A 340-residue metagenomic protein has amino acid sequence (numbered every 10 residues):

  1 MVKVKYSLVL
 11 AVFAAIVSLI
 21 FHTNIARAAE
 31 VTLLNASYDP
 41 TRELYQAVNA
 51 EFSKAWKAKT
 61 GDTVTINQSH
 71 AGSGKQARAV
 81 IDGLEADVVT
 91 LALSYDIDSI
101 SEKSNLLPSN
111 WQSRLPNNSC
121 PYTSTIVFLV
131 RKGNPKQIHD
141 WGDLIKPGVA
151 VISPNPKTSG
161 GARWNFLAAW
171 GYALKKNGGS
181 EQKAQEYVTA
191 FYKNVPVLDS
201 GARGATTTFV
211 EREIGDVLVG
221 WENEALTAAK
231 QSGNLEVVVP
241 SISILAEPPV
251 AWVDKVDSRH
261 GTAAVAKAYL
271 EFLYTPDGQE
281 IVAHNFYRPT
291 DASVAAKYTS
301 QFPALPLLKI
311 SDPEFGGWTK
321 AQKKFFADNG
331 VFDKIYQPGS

Functional and structural regions predicted by a protein language model:
M1-Y6: N-terminal secretory signal peptides that target proteins for export/translocation
V9-H22: Bacterial N-terminal signal peptides
R27-K103, S113-L115, W221: Early extracytoplasmic/lumenal segment of secretory-pathway proteins
A28, D257-S340: Extracellular/periplasmic juxtamembrane helices and adjacent flexible linkers that interface with membrane partners
P40-E43, E51, S73-Q76, S94-D98 (+6 more regions): Solvent-exposed loop/turn segments at secondary-structure junctions within structured extracellular/periplasmic domains
G83-T90, G148-A150, R212-V217: Alpha-to-beta junction loops
S101-K175: A conserved helix-loop-strand patch within extracytoplasmic ligand-binding domains of the periplasmic binding
K176-S241: Ligand-binding pocket segment of bilobal, Venus flytrap-like solute-binding proteins
